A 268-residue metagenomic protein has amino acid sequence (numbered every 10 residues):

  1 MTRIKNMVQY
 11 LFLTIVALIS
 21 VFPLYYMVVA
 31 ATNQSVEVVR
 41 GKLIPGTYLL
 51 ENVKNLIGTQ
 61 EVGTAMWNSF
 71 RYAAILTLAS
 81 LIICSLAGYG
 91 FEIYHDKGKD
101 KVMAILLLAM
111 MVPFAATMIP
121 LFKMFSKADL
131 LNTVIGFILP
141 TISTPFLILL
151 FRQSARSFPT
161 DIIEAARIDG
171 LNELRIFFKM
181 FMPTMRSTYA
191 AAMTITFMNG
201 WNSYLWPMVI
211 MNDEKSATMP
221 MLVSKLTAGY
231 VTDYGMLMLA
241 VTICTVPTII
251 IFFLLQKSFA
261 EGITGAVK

Functional and structural regions predicted by a protein language model:
T2-K268: A structural signal for multi-pass alpha-helical bundles of membrane permease subunits that mediate small-molecule
